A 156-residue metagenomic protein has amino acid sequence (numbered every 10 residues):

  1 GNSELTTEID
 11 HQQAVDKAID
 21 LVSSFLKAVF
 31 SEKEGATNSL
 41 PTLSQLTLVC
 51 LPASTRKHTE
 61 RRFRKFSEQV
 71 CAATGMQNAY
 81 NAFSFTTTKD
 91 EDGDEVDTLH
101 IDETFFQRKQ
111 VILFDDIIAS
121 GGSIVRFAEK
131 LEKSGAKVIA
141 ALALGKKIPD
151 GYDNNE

Functional and structural regions predicted by a protein language model:
G1-L46, N81-Q110, S120, K146-P149: Active-site-facing substrate-recognition patch
P52-R61: Glycine-rich phosphate-binding loops at beta-strand->alpha-helix junctions
E60-R64, I124-V125: Conserved strand-to-helix beginnings and helix N-cap segments that scaffold or border functional pockets
F66-D90: Histidine/lysine/aspartate-rich catalytic loop segments that bind and position anionic ligands
N78-A79, Q110, K137-A140: Residues at the starts of beta-strands that form the adenosine-phosphate
L113-F127, L131: A phosphate-binding catalytic loop at a beta-strand-loop-alpha-helix junction that coordinates phosphoryl groups
V125-E156: PRPP-dependent phosphoribosyltransferase catalytic core
